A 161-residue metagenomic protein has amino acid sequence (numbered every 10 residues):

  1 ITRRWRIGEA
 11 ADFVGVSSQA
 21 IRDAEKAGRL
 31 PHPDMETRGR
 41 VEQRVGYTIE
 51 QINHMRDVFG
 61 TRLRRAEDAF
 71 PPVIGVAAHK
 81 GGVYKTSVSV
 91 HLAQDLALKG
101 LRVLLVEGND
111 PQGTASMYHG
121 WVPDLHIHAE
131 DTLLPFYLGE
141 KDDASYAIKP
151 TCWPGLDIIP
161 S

Functional and structural regions predicted by a protein language model:
I1-E9, F13, D23-S161: P-loop NTP-binding core
A20: Residues in the helix-turn-helix
